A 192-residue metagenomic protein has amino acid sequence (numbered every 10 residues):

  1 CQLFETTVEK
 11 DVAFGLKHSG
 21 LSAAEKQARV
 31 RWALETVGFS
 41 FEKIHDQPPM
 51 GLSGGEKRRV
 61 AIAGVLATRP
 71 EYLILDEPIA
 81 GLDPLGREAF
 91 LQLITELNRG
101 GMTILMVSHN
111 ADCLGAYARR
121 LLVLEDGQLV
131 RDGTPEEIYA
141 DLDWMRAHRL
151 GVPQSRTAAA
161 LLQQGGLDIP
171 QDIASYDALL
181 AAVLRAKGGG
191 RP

Functional and structural regions predicted by a protein language model:
P48-L52, E56: Conserved ABC ATPase signature
R69: Conserved catalytic motifs of ABC-family nucleotide-binding domains
L73-D76: Catalytic Walker B motif of ABC-type/P-loop ATPase nucleotide-binding domains
P84-G86: Helix N-cap at the start of a conserved alpha-helix in ABC-type nucleotide-binding domains
S108-H109: H-loop/switch region of ABC-family ATPase nucleotide-binding domains
L114-A116: A short, surface-exposed alpha-helical micro-motif characterized by mixed small hydrophobic and charged/polar residues
D126-G127: Conserved ABC ATPase "signature" C-loop
